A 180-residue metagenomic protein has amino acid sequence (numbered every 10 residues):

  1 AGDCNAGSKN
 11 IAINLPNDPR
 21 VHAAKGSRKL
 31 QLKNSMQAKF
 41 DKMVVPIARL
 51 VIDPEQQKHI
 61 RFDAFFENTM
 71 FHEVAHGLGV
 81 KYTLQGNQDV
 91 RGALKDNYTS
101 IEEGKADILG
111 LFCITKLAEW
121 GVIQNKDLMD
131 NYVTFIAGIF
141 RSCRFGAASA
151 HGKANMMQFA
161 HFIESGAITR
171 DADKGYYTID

Functional and structural regions predicted by a protein language model:
A1-Q57, R61: Contiguous, non-catalytic segments that form substrate-binding/exosite surfaces or channel walls
K39-V51, E73, G77-D89: Active-site-adjacent bridging/hinge elements
E67-K81, A106-D107, L111: Active-site recognition of the HExxH zinc-binding catalytic motif
V80-G104: Post-HEXXH active-site segment of zinc metalloproteases
T99-K116: An active-site-proximal "capping" alpha-helix that borders the catalytic cofactor pocket
L111-D180: Long, well-structured alpha-helical subdomains associated with metal-dependent extracellular/ecto-lumenal hydrolases
